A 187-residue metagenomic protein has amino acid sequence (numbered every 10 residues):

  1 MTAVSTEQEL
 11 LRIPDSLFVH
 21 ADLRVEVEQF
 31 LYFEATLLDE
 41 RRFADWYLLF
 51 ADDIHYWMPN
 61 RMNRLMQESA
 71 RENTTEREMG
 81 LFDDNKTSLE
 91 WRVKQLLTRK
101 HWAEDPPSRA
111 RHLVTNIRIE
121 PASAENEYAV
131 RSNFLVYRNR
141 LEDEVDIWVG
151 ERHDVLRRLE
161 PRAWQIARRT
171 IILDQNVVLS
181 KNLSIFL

Functional and structural regions predicted by a protein language model:
T2-D52, R64: Short, low-complexity N-terminal intrinsically disordered segments enriched in polar/charged residues
T2-E7, E125-R131, W148-N182: Short beta-strand edge/turn micro-motifs at domain boundaries
E28-Q29, A110-H112, V149: Short solvent-exposed loop/turn micro-motifs enriched in small/polar/acidic residues
E34-T36, K100-P107, R140-L141: Short helix-to-loop capping/linker segments positioned immediately adjacent to catalytic or ligand/cofactor-binding
D52-V130: A solvent-exposed, acidic/Ser-Thr-rich amphipathic alpha-helical stretch
L113, N126, Y137-L141, R152: Charged, gly/pro-rich active-site loop segments
Y137-D146, Q175-V177: Short, cysteine-centered beta-strand-loop-beta hairpins and adjacent loop/turn segments enriched in charged/polar
S184-L187: Short hydrophobic/aromatic patches at helix-to-coil boundaries
